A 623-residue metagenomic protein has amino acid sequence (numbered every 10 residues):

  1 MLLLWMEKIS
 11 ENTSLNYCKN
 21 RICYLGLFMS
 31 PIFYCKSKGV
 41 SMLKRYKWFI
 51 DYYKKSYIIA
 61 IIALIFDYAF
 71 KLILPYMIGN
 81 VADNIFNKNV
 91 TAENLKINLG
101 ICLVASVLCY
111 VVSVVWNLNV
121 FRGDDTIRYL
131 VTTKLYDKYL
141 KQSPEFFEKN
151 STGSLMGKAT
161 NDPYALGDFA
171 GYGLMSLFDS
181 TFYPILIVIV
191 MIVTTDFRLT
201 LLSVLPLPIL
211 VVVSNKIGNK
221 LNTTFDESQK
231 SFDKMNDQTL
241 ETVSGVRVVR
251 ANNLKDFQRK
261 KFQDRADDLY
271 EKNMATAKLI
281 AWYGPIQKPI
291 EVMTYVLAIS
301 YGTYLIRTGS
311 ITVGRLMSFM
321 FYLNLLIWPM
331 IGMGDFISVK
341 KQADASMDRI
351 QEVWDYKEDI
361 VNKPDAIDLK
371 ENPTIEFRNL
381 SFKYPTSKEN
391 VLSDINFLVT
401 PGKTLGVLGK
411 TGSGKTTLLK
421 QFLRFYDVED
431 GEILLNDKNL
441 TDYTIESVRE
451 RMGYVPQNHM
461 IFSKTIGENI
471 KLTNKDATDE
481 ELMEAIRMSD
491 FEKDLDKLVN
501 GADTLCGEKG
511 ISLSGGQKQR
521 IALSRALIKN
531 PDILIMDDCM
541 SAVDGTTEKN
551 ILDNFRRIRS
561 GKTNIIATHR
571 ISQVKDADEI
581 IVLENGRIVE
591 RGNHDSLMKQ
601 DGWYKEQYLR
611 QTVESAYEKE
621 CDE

Functional and structural regions predicted by a protein language model:
P31-G39, Y57-V115, N119, V193-R198 (+1 more regions): Transmembrane helix-loop-helix hairpins at lipid-water interfaces of multipass membrane proteins, especially the type-1
I32, K38-G39, K370-E623: ABC-type nucleotide-binding domain
Y52, S56-A69, A105, C109 (+2 more regions): Transmembrane helices of ABC transporter permease
K54, P144-E145, N161-A170, L174-F178 (+7 more regions): An intracellular "coupling" helix at the cytosolic face of ABC transporter transmembrane type-1 domains
K55-Y76, N98, C102, N117-F121 (+4 more regions): Alpha-helical segments in transporter systems
I101-S113, L207-V211, I280-T294, S300 (+2 more regions): Hydrophobic alpha-helical segments in the permease module
D125, T133-G157, N161-P163, Q238-K261 (+5 more regions): Short intracellular "coupling" helices and adjacent cytoplasmic loop segments at the cytosolic face of multi-pass
S231, L254, K278, L325-V353: Cytosolic ends of transmembrane helices, especially the final helix of ABC transmembrane type-1 domains
